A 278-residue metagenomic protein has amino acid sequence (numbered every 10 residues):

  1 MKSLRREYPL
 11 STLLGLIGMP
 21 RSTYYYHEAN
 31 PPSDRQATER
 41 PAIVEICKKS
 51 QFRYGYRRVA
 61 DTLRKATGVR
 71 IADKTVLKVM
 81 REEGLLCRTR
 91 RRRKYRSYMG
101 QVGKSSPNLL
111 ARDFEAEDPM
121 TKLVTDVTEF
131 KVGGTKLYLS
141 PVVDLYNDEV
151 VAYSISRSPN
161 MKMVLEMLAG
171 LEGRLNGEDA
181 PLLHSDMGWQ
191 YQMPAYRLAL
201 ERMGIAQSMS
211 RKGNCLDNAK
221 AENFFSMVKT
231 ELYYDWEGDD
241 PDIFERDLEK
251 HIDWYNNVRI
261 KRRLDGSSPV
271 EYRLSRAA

Functional and structural regions predicted by a protein language model:
M1-E7, V44-K48: Short, amphipathic alpha-helical "recognition" segments used to contact nucleic acids or chromatin
L14, M19-D118, N214, S268-A277: Basic, flexible linker segments flanking DNA-binding modules in nucleic acid-interacting mobile-element proteins
L14, Y24, I43, V59 (+15 more regions): Mobile genetic element proteins and their domesticated derivatives, centered on retroelements and DNA transposons
S33, G68, E115, V132-G133 (+3 more regions): Conserved, non-catalytic sequence blocks in retroelement Pol enzymes and Pol-derived host proteins
M99-G100, S185-M187, M193-P194, Q207-K229 (+2 more regions): RNase H-like two-metal-ion nuclease catalytic core shared by retroviral integrases and related mobile-element nucleases
R112-V151, R157-S158: An active-site-proximal beta-strand-loop segment
T135, Y153-G177, Q192: Active-site beta-loop-alpha junctions of metal-dependent nucleic acid enzymes, especially the RNase H-like/DDE
E201-I205, M227-A278: C-terminal domain-tail junction helix/linker
